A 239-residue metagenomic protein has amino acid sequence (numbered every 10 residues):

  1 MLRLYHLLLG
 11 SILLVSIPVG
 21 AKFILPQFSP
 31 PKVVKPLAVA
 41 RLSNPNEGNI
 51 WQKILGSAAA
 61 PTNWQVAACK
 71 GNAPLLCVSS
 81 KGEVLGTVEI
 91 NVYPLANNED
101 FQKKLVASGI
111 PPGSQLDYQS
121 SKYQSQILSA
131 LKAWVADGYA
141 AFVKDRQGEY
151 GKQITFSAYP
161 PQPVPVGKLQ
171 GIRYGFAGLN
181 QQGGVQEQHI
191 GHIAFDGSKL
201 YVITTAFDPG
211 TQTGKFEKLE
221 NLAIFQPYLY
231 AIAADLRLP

Functional and structural regions predicted by a protein language model:
L2-L105, G109, G148-L169, N180-Q186 (+2 more regions): N-terminal targeting sequences that direct proteins away from the cytosol to non-cytosolic compartments
V106-G151: Low-complexity, serine/threonine/proline-enriched polar segments
F142-D145, I172-F176: Short Pro/Gly-enriched beta-strand edge/turn motifs at strand-loop
R173, Y201-T204: Structural recognition of the beta-strand scaffold that forms the well-ordered cores of secreted hydrolase catalytic
E187-G191: Short glycine-rich, acidic/polar surface loops and turns
H192-S198: Short glycine/proline-enriched loop/turn "hinge" motifs that connect secondary-structure elements and lie
